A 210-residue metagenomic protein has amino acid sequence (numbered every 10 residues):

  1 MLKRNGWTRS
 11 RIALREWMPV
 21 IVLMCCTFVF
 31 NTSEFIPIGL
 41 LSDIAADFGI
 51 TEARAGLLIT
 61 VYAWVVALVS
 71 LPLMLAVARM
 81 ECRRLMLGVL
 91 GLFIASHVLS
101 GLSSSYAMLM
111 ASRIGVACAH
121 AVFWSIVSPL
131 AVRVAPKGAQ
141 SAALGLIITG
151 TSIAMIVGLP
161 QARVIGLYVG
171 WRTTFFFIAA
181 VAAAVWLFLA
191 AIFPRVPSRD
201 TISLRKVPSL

Functional and structural regions predicted by a protein language model:
N5-A13, P194-L210: Juxtamembrane intracellular "pre-TM" segments in multi-pass secondary transporters
P19-E52, S70: Extracytoplasmic
G49, E81, L102-M108: Helix-breaking motifs and short loop linkers at transmembrane-helix boundaries and internal kinks in secondary membrane
V69-E81: Helix-to-loop junctions at the C-terminal end of transmembrane segments in multipass secondary transporters
R84-V98: Structural signature of the two symmetry-related core transmembrane helices
S96, A107-G115: Paired small-residue
M108, P136-P194: Helix-loop-helix hairpin linking two adjacent transmembrane segments in secondary transporters
S112-T151: Cytoplasmic helix-loop-helix junction between adjacent transmembrane helices in 12-TM secondary transporters
